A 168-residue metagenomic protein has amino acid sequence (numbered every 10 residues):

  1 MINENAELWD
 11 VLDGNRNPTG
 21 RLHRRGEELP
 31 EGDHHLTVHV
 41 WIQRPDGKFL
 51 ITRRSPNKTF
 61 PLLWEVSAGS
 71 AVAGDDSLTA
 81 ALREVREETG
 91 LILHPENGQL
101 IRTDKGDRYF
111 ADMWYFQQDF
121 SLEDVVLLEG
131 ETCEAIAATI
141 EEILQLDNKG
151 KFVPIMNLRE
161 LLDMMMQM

Functional and structural regions predicted by a protein language model:
I2-H39, P45: Acidic, metal-coordinating catalytic segment for phosphate/diphosphate chemistry, firing primarily on the Nudix
L8, N57-K58, I92: Intrinsically disordered, low-complexity, charged terminal extensions of DNA damage-control enzymes
V11, I42, I51, Y115-F116 (+1 more regions): Conserved hydrophobic "DFG−1" position in protein kinase catalytic cores
P18, H23-G26, P61, A73 (+1 more regions): Nudix hydrolase/Nudix homology domain
T37-A68: A glycine-rich, hydrophobic loop/mini-helix early in the fold
L50-I51, V66-Q99: The catalytic Nudix box helix
